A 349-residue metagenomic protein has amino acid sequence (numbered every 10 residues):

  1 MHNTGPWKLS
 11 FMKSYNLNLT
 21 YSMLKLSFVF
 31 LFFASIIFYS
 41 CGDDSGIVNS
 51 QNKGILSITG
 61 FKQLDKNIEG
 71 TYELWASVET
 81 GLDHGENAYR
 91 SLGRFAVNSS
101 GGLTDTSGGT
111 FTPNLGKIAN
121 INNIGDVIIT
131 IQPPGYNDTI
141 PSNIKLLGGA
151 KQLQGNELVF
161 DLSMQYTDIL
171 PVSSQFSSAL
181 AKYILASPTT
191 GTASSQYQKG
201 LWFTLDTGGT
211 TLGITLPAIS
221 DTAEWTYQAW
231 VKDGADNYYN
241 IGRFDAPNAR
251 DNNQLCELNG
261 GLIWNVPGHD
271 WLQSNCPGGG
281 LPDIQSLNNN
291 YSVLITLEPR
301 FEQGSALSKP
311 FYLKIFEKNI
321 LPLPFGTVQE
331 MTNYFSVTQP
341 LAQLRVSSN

Functional and structural regions predicted by a protein language model:
H2, S14-L17, G42-D43, V48: Intrinsic-disorder/low-complexity regions
Y15-F28: Bacterial N-terminal signal peptides that target proteins for export
S27-S35: Sec-dependent N-terminal signal peptides
I37-S40: C-terminal motif of bacterial Sec signal peptides marking the signal peptidase cleavage site
G42-N349: N-terminal targeting/export leaders
